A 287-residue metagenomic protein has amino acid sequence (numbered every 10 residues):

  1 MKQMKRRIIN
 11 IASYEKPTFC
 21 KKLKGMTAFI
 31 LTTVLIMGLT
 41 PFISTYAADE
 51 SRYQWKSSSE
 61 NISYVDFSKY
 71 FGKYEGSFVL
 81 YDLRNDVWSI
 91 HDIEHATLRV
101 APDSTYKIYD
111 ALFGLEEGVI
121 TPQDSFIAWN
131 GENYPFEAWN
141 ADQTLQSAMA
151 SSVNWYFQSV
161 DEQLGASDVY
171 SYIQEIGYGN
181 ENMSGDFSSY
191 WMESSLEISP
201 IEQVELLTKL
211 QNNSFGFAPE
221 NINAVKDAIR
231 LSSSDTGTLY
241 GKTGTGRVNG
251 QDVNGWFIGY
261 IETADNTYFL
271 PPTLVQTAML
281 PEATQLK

Functional and structural regions predicted by a protein language model:
K2-S58: Cytosolic-facing loops and C-terminal tails of multi-pass membrane proteins
T45-S68, G72, E162-S167, T208-T236 (+1 more regions): Structured C-terminal helix/loop/strand segments within mature extracytoplasmic catalytic/sensor domains
A47-P102, G118: Short pre-catalytic segments that frame enzyme active sites
H91-T97, A141-D142, A150-F157, S184-W191 (+1 more regions): Flexible glycine/proline-enriched surface loops and loop-helix/loop-strand junctions
R99-D124, A148, L270: Active-site SXXK
L112-I120, E162, E205-N212: Short glycine/serine- and small hydrophobic-enriched flexible loop segments
L115-E132, A218-N221: Short, well-structured active-site flanking segments
E137, T144-L145, F157-T208: Mid-domain, small-residue-enriched loop/turn segments at the edges of structured enzyme/sensor domains
